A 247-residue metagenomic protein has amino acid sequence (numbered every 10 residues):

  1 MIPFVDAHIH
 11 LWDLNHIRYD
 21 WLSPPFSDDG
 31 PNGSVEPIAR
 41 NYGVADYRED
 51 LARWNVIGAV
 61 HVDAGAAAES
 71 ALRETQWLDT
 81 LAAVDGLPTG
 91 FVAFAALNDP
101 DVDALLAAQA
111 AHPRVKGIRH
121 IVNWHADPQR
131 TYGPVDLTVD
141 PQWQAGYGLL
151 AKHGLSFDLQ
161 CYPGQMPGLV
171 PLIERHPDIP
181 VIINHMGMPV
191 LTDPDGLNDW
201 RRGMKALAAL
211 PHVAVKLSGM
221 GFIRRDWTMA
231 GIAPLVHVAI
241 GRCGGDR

Functional and structural regions predicted by a protein language model:
M1-R247: Helix-coil boundary/capping segments in enzymes
